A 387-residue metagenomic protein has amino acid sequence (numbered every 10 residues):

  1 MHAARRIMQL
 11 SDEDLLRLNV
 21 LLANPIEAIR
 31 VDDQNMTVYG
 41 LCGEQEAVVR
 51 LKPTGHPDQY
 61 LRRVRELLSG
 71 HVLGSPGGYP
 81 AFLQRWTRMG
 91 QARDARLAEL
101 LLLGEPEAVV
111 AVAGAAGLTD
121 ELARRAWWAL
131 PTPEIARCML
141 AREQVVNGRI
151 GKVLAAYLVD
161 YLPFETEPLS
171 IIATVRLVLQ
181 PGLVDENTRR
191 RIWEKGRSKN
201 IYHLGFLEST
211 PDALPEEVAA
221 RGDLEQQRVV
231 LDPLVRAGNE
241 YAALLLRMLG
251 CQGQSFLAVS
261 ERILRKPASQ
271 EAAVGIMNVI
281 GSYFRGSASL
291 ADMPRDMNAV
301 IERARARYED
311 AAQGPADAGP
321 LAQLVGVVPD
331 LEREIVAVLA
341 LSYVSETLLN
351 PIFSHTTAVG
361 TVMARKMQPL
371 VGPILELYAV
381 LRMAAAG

Functional and structural regions predicted by a protein language model:
H2-G387: Alpha-helical scaffold segments
